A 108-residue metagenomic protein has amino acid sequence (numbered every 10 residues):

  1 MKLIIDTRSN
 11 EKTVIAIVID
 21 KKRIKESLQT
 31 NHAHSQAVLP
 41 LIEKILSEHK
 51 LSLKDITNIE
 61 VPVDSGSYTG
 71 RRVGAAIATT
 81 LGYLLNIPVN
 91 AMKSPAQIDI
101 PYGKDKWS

Functional and structural regions predicted by a protein language model:
M1-K54, P88-S108: Oxyanion-binding and handling regions
N10, D64-S65: Short glycine-rich anion-binding loops that position phosphate/pyrophosphate groups of nucleotides and phosphorylated
T30, G66-S67: A generic structural signal for short
N58, P62-V63, T69-I87: DPxDG-like acidic metal-binding loop motif
S67-Y68, Q97: Short, active-site-adjacent cap segments at secondary-structure transitions
